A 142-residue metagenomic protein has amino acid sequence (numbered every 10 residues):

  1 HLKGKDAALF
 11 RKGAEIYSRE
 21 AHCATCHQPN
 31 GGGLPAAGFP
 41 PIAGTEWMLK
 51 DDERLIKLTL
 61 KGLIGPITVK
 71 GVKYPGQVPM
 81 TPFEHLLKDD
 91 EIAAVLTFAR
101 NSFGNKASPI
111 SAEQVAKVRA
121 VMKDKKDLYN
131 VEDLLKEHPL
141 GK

Functional and structural regions predicted by a protein language model:
H1-F10, K70, Y74-V78, P82-K142: Flexible coil segments in periplasmic/lumen-exposed cytochrome c-class electron-transfer proteins
D6-A36, A43-G44, K50-K61: Sequence/structural segment immediately N-terminal to covalent heme-attachment motifs in c-type and related
E15-S18, H27, F39, I56 (+3 more regions): Broad hydrophobic/π-residue packing in well-ordered secondary structure
I16, L34-A36, G65, Y74 (+1 more regions): Short, flexible micro-motifs
A21, P41-K57, G65-V69, V78-A93: Electron-transfer interface patches adjacent to heme c in soluble/periplasmic c-type cytochromes and di-/multiheme
C23, A36-P40, I64, G76-Q77 (+1 more regions): Generic alpha-helix detector with strongest preference for long hydrophobic helices that associate with membranes
G32, M48, K61, G65 (+2 more regions): Short, well-ordered loop/turn and helix-capping segments at boundaries between secondary-structure elements and domains
